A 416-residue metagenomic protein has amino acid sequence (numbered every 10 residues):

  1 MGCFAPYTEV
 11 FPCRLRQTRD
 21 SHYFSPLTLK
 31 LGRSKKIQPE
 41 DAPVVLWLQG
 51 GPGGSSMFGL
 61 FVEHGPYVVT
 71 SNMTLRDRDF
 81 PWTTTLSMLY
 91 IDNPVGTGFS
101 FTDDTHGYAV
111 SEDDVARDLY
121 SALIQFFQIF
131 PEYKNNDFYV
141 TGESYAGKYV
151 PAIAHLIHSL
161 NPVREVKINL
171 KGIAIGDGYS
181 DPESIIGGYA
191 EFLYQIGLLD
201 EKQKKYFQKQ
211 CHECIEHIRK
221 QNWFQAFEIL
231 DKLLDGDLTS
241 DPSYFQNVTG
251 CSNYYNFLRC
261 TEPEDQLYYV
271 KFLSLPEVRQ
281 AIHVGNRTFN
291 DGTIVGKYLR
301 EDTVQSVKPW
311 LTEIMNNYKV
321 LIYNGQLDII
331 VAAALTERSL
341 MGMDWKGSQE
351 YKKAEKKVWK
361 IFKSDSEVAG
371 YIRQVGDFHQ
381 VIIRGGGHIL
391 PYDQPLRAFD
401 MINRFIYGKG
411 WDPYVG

Functional and structural regions predicted by a protein language model:
M1-G416: Terminal and linker regions of secretory-pathway proteins
